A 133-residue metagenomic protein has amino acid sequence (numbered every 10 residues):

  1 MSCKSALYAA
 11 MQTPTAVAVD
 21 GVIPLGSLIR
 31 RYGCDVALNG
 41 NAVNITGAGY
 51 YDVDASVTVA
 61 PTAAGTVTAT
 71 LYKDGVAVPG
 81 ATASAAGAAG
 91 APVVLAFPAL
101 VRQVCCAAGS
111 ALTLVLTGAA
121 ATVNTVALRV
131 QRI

Functional and structural regions predicted by a protein language model:
M1-I133: Extracellular jelly-roll beta-sandwich "head" domains, especially the C-terminal globular C1q domain
